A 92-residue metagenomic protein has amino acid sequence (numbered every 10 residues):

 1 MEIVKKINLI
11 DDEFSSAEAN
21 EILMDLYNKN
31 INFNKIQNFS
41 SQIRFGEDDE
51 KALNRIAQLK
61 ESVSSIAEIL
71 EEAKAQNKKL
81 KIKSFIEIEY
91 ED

Functional and structural regions predicted by a protein language model:
I3-Q37: N-terminal acidic leader/helix
D25, S62, I69, A73: Residues that form generic nucleotide/phosphate-binding pockets
N28, F33-S65: Amphipathic, hydrophobic secondary-structure cores in small proteins
Q42, D49, A67-L70, K74 (+1 more regions): Coiled-coil heptad-register positions
Q76-D92: C-terminal edge-of-domain segments
